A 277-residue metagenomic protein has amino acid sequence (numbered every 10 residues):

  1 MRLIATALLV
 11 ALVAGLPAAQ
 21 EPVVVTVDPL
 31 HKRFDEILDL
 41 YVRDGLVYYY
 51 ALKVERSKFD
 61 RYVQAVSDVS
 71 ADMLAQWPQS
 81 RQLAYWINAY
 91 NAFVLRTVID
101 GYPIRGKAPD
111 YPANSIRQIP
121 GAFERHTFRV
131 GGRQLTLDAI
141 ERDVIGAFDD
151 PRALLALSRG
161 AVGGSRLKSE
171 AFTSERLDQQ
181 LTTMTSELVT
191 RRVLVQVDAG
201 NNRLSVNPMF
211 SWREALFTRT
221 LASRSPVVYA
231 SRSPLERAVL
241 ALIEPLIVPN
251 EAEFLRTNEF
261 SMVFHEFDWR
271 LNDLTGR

Functional and structural regions predicted by a protein language model:
A5-A14: Bacterial N-terminal signal peptides
P17-A19: Boundary at the C-terminal end of the N-terminal hydrophobic targeting segment
E21-R277: Interaction/scaffold regions that mediate signaling and macromolecular assembly across diverse proteins
